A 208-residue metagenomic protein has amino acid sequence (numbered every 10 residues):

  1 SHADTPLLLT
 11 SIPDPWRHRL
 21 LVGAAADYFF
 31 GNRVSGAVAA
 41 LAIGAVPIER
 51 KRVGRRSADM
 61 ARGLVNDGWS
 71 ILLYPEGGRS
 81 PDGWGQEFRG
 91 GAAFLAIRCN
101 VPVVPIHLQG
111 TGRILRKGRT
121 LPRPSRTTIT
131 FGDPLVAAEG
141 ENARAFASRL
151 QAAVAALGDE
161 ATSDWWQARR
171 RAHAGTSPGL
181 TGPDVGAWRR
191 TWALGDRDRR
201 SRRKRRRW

Functional and structural regions predicted by a protein language model:
S1-R52: Catalytic core of membrane glycerolipid acyltransferases/transacylases, capturing the structured, soluble-facing
R55-W208: Non-catalytic C-terminal accessory region of glycerolipid acyltransferases and related lyso-lipid remodeling enzymes
